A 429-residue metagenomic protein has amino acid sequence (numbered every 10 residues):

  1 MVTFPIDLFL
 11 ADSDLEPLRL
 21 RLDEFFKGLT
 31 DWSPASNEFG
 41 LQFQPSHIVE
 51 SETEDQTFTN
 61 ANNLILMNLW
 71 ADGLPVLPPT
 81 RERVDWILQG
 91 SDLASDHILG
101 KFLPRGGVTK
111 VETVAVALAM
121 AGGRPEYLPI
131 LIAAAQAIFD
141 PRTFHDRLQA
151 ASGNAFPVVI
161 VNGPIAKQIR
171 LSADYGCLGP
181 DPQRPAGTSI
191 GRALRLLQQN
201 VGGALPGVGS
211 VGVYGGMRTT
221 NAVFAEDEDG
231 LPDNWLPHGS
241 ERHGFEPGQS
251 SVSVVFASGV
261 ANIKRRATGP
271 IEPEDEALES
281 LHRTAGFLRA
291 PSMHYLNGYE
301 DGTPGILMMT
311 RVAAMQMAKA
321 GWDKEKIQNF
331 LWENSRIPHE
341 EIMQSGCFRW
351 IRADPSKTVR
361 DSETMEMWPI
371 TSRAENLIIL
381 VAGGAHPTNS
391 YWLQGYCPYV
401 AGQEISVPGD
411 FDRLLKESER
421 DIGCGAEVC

Functional and structural regions predicted by a protein language model:
M1-D55: Peripheral docking tails and interdomain loops at the edges of cofactor- or intermediate-handling domains
E16, Q42-C429: Non-transmembrane, aqueous-exposed alpha-helical and coiled segments at domain scale
